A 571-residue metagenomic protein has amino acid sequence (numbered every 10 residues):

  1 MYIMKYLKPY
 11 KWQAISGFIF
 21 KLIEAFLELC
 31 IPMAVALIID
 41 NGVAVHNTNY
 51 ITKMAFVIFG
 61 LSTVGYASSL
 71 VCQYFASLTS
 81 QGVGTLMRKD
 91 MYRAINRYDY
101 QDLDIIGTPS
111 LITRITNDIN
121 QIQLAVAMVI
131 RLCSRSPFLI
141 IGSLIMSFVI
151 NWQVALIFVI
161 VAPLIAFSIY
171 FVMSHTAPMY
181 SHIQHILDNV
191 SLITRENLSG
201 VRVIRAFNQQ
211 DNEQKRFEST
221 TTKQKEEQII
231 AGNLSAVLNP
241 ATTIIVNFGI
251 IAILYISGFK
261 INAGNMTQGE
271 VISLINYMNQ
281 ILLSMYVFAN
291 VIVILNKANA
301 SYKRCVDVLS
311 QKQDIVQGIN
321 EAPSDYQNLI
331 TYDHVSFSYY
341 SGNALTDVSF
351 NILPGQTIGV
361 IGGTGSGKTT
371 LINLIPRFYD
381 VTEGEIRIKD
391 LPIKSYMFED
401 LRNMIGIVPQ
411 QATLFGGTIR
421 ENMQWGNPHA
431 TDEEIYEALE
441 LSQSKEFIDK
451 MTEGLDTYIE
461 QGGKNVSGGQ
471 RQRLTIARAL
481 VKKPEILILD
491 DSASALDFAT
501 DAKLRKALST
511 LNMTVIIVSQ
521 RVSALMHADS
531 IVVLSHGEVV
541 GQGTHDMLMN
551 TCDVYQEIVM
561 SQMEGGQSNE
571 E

Functional and structural regions predicted by a protein language model:
M1-K11, L111: A short amphipathic helical element positioned immediately N-terminal to and/or at the very start of a transmembrane
K8, A14-V71, F75, F148-Q153 (+2 more regions): Transmembrane helix-loop-helix hairpins at lipid-water interfaces of multipass membrane proteins, especially the type-1
P9, Q13-F26, L61, G65 (+2 more regions): Transmembrane helices of ABC transporter permease
P9-K11, R97-Q101, N117-V126, I130 (+7 more regions): An intracellular "coupling" helix at the cytosolic face of ABC transporter transmembrane type-1 domains
F18, L22-C30, T63-L70, I122-A125 (+7 more regions): Hydrophobic alpha-helical transmembrane bundles that constitute the permease/transmembrane domains of multi-pass
V45, F75-S77, Q81, K89-T113 (+7 more regions): Short intracellular "coupling" helices and adjacent cytoplasmic loop segments at the cytosolic face of multi-pass
H46-K53, G60, M146-I160, I230-K303 (+1 more regions): Helix-loop-helix
S324-E571: ABC-type nucleotide-binding domain
